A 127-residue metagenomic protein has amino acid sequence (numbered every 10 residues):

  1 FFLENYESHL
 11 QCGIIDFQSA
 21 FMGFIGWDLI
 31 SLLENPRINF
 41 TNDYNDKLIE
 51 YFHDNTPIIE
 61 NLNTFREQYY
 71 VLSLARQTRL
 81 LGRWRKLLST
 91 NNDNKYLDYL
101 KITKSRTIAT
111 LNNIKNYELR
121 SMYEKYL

Functional and structural regions predicted by a protein language model:
F1, F52, L97: Localized chelating/binding microdomains that coordinate divalent metal ions or stabilize phosphate-bearing
F1-W27, N39: Active-site acidic catalytic loop and adjacent metal/ATP-binding pocket of ATP-dependent phosphoryl transfer enzymes
F17, L33-P36, Y69: Conserved short-loop catalytic and cofactor-binding motifs
S19-A20, L74, Y96-L97: A short, ordered amphipathic alpha-helix with a cationic face
M22-I59, L74-N91, K104-T110: Active-site activation/catalytic loop segments of kinase-like enzymes and analogous catalytic loops in related
I59-Y70: Acidic, serine/threonine- and proline-rich low-complexity regulatory regions
T90, N94-L127: Regulatory N- and C-terminal appendages and interdomain linkers associated with kinase/kinase-like NTP transferase
